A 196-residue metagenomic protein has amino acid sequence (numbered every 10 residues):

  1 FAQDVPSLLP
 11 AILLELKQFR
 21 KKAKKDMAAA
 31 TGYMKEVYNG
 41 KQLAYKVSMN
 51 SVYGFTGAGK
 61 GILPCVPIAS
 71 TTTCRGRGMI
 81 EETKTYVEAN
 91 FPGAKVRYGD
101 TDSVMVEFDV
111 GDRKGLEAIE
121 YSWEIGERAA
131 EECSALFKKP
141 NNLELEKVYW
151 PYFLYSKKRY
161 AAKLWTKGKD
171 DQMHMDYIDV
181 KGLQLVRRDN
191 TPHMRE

Functional and structural regions predicted by a protein language model:
F1-E196: Conserved acidic
